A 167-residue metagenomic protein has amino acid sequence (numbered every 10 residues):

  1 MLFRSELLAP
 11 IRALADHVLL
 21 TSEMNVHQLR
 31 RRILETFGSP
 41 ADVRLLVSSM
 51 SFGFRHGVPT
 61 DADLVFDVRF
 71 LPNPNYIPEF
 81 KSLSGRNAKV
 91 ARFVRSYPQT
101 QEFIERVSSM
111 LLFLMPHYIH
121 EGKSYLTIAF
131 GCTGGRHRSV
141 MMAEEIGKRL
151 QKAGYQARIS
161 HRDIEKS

Functional and structural regions predicted by a protein language model:
S5-D67, S109-E121, V140, E144-R149 (+1 more regions): NTP-dependent small-molecule kinase module
S48, T127-A129, R158: A structural signal for isolated positions on well-ordered beta-strands in alpha/beta enzyme cores
F54-R55, G131-R136, E165: Short, internal active-site loops enriched in acidic
F66-E105: Charged, amphipathic alpha-helical linker segments immediately N-terminal to NTP-binding catalytic cores
L112, G122, R136, R158-S160: Recognition helices and adjacent regulatory flanks at domain boundaries
Y125-I146: Catalytic cysteine-centered active loop of the rhodanese-like fold, especially the PTP/DSP P-loop
G154-K166: Short beta-strand-centered segment that lines the nucleotide-binding/catalytic pocket of NTP-utilizing
